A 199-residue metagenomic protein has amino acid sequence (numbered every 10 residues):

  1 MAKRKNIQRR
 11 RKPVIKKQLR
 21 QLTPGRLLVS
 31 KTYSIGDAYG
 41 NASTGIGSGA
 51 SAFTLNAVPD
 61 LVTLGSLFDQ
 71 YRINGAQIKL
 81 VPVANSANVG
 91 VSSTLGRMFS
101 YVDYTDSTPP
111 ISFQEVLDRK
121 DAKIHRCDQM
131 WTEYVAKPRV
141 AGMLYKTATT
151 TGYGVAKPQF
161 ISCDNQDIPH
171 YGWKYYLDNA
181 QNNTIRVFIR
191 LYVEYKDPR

Functional and structural regions predicted by a protein language model:
M1-R199: Capsid-like jelly-roll
